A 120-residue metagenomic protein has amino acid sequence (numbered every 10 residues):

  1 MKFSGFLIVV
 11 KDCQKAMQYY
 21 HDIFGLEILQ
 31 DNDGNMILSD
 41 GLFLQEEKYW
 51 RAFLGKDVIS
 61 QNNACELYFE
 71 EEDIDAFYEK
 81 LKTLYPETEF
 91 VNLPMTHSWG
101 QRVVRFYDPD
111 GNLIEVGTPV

Functional and structural regions predicted by a protein language model:
M1-F3, I59-A64, H97-S98: Short glycine-enriched loop/turn motifs at secondary-structure junctions
M1-K15, C65-L67: N-terminal beta-strand motif that seeds the catalytic metal site of vicinal oxygen chelate
D12-L26: Amphipathic alpha-helical segments
Q18, D75-K80: Short amphipathic alpha-helices within nucleic acid-binding modules
G25-Q30, E87-V91: Short secondary-structure junctions
E27-Q61, L113-T118: Conserved short beta-strand elements that form part of the metal-binding/catalytic scaffold of enzyme active sites
M36, C65, G100-V104: Short beta-strand micro-motifs in enzyme catalytic cores
Y78-V120: Vicinal oxygen chelate
